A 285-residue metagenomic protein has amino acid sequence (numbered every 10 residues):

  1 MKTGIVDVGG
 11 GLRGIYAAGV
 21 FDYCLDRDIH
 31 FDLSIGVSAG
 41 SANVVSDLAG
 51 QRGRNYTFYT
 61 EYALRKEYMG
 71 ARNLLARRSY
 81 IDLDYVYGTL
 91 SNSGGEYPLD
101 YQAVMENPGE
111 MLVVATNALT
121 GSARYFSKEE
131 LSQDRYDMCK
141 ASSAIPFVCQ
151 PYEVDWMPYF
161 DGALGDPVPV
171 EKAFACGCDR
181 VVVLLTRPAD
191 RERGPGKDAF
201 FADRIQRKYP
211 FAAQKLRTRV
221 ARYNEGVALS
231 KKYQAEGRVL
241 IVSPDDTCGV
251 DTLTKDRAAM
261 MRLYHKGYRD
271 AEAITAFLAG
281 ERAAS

Functional and structural regions predicted by a protein language model:
M1-V37, V45-S285: Patatin-like phospholipase
